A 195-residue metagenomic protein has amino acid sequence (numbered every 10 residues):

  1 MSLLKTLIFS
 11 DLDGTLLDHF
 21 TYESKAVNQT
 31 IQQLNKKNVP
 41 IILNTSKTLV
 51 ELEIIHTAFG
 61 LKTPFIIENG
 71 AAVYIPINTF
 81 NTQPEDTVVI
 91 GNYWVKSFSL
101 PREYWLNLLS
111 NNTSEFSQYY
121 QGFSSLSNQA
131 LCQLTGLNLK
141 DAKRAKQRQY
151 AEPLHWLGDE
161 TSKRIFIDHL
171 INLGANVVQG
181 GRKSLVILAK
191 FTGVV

Functional and structural regions predicted by a protein language model:
S2-L7, S24, T30, S184-V195: Mg2+-dependent phosphoryl-transfer enzymes with acidic/Ser/Thr/Gly-rich catalytic loops
L4-T21: Asp-based phosphoryl-transfer active-site loop
S10, I67, Q179-G180: Conserved strand-loop elements at the edges of beta-sheets that form or border functional pockets
L12, N69-G70, L173: Fold-independent oxyanion-binding glycine-rich loops and adjacent beta-strand/coil segments at enzyme active sites
F20-T21, I77, R164-F166: Short, glycine/acidic-enriched capping/hinge loops at junctions between secondary-structure elements
S24-S124: Active-site phosphate-binding/coordination module
N112-V195: Conserved acidic, metal-coordinating active-site core of Asp-based, Mg2+-dependent phosphoryl-transfer enzymes
